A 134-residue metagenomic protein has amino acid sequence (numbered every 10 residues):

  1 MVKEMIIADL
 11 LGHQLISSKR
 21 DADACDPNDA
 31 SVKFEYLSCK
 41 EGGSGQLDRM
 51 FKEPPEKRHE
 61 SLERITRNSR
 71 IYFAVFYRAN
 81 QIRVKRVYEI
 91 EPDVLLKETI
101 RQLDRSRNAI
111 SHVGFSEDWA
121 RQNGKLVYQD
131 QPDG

Functional and structural regions predicted by a protein language model:
M1-G134: Nucleic-acid endonuclease domains
